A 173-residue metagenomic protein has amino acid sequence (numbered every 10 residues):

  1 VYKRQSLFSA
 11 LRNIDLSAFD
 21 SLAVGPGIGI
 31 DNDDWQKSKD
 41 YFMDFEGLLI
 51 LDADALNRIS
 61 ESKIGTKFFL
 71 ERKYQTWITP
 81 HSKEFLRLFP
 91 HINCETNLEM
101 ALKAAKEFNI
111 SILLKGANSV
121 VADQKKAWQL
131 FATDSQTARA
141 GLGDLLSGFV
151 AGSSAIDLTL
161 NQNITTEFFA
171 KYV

Functional and structural regions predicted by a protein language model:
K3-A132: Glycine-rich phosphate/dinucleotide-binding loop and adjoining beta-alpha-beta core of small-molecule
R87, R139-V173: Short, small-residue alpha-helix embedded
Q129-G141: Short pre-catalytic strand/loop immediately N-terminal to key active-site residues, enriched for Gly-Thr
